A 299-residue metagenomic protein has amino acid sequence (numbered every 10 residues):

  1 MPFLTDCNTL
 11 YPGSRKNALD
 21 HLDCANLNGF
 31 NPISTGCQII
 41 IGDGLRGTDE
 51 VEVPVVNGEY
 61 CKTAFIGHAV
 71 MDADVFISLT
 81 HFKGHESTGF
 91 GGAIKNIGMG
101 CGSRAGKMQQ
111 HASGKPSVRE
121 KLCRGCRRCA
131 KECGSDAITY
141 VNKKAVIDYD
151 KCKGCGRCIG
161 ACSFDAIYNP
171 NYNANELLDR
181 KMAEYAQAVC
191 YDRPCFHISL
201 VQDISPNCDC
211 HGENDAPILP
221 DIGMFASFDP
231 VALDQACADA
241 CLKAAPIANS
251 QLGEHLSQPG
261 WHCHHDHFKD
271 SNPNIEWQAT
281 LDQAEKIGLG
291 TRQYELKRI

Functional and structural regions predicted by a protein language model:
M1-I299: Extended, low-polarity segments enriched in aliphatic/aromatic residues
